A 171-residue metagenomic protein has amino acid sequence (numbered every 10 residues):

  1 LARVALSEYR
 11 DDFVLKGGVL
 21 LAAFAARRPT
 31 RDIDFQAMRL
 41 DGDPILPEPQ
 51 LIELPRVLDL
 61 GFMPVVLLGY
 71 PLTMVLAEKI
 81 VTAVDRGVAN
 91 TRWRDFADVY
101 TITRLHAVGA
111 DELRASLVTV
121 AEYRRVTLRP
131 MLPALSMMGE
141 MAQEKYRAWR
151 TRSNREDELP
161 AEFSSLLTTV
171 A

Functional and structural regions predicted by a protein language model:
L1-V14, L21-R28, I33, A37-A171: Structured mid-to-C-terminal alpha-helical surface segments
